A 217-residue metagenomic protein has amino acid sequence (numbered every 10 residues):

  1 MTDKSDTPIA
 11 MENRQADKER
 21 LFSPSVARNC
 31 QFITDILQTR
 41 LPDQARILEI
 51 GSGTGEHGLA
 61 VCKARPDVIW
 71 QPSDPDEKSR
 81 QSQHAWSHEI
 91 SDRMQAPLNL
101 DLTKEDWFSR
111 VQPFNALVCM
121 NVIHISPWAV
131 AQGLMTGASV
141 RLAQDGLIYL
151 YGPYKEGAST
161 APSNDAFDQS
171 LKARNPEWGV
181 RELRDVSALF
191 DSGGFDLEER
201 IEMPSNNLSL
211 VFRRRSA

Functional and structural regions predicted by a protein language model:
T2-P42: Class I SAM-dependent methyltransferase Rossmann-like catalytic core, especially the SAM/SAH-binding loop
L48, E56-D106: Class I SAM-dependent methyltransferase SAM/SAH-binding core
G53: Conserved glycine-rich SAM-binding loop
F108-L117: A short acidic, Gly/Pro-enriched loop at the edge of an enzyme's catalytic core that lines a small-molecule cofactor
I125-A138: A short, conserved alpha-helix within the catalytic core of class I
D145-P153: Conserved beta-strand signature within the Rossmann-like core of class I S-adenosyl-L-methionine
A161-R184: Conserved Class I S-adenosyl-L-methionine
F195-A217: Core SAM-dependent methyltransferase catalytic element
